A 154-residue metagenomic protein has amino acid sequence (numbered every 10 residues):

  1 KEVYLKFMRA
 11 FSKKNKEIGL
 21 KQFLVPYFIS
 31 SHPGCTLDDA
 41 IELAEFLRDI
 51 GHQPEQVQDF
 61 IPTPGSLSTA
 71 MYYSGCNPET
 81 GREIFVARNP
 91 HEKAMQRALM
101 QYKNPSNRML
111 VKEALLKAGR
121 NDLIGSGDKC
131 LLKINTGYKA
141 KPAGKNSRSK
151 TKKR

Functional and structural regions predicted by a protein language model:
K1-D59: Conserved AdoMet/S-adenosylmethionine-binding subsite of the radical SAM
S31-P33, P64-L67: Short, conserved secondary-structure transition motifs
Q58-I61, G127: Glycine-rich, histidine-containing beta strand-loop boundary motifs that form or position
G65-R154: Radical SAM enzyme core and accessory elements
